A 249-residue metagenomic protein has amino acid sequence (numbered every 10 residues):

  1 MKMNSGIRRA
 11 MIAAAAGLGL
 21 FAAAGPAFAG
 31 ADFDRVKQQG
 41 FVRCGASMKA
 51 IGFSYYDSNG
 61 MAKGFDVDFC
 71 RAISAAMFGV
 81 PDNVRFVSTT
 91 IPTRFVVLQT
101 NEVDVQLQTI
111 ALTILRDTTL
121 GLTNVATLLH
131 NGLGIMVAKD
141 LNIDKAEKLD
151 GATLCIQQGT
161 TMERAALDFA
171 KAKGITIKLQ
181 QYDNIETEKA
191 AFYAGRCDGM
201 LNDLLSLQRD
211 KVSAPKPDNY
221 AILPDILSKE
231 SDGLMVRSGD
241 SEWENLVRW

Functional and structural regions predicted by a protein language model:
K2-A14: Bacterial N-terminal signal peptides that target proteins for export
A23-A24: N-terminal signal peptide c-region/cleavage motif recognized by signal peptidases
A29-L107: Extracytoplasmic small-molecule ligand-binding "clamshell" domains of the periplasmic binding protein/Venus flytrap
R43-G52, A62-F78, A111-L112, N131-T187 (+1 more regions): Bilobed "Venus flytrap"/periplasmic-binding protein-like clamshell domains and structurally analogous long
Y55-M61, V84, R94, G151-I156 (+2 more regions): Second-shell loop/turn segments in exported
R71, A75, G79, N83-K148 (+1 more regions): Acidic, polar ligand-binding/catalytic clefts
V84-V96, L179-A194: Short helix-initiation/N-cap motifs at beta->coil->alpha
E242-W249: Short amphipathic alpha-helical coupling segments at ligand-binding clamshell hinges and other catalytic/signaling
